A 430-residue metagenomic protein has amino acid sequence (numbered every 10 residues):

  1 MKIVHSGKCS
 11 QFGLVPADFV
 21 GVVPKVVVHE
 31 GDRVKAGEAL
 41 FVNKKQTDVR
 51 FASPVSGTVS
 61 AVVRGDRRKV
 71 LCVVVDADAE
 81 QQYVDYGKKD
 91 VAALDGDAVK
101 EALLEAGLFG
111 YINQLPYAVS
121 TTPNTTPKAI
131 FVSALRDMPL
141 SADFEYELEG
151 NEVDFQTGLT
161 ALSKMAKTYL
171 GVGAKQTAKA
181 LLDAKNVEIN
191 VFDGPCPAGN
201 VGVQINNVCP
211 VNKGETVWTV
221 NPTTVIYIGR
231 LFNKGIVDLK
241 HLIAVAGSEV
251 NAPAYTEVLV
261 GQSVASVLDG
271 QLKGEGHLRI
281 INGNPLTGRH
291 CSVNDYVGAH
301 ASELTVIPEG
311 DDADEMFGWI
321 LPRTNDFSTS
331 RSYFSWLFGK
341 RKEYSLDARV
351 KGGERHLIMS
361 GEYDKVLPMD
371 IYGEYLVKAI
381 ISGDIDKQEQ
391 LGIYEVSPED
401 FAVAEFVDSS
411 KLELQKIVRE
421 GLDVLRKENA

Functional and structural regions predicted by a protein language model:
M1-V27, V42, F192: N-terminal, Lys/Arg-enriched amphipathic/low-complexity engagement segments that precede the first folded domain
V22, S53, K69: Exposed loop/turn and edge beta-strand positions of beta-sandwich/beta-sheet ligand-binding modules
V22, V28, K45-D48, A252: Short, solvent-exposed loop/turn positions at domain surfaces that link secondary-structure elements or cap domain
V28-V42, S60-A61: Short, well-structured beta-strand-loop connectors
D48-S56: Short coil-to-beta-strand transition motifs
V49, V63-A430: Buried, small/hydrophobic-residue-enriched core segments of structured protein domains
